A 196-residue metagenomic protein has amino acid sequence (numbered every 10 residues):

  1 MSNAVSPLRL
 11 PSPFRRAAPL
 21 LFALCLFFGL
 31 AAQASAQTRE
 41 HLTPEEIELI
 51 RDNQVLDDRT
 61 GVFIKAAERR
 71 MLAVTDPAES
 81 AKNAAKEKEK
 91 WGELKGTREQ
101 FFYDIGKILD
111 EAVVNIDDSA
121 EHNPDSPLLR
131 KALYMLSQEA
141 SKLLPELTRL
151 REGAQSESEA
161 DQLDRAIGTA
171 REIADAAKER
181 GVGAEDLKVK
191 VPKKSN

Functional and structural regions predicted by a protein language model:
M1-R16: N-terminal secretory signal peptides that target proteins for export/translocation
S2-N3, Q33, N196: N-terminal functional module detector in eukaryotic proteins
A17-G29: Bacterial N-terminal signal peptides
L30-A36: Sec/Tat signal peptide C-region and signal peptidase I cleavage site
A36-N196: Long, charged/polar, soluble alpha-helical segments
